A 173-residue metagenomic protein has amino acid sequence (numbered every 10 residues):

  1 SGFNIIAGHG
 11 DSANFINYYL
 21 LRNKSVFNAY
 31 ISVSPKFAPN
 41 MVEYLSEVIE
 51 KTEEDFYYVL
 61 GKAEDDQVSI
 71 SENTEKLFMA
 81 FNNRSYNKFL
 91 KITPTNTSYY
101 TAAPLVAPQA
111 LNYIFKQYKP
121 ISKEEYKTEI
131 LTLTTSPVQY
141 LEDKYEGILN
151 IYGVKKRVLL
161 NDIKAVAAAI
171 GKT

Functional and structural regions predicted by a protein language model:
S1-F3, K24, P35-F37: Short, proline-centered helix/strand-breaking motifs
G2-G10, Y30: Alpha/beta-hydrolase fold nucleophile elbow
G8-A13, A63: Glycine-centered flexibility sites
A13-K24, L111: Short glycine-enriched nucleophile-adjacent loop and the immediately C-terminal alpha-helix near the catalytic center
S32-F89, T93-S98, A102: The feature captures the conserved acid-bearing segment of alpha/beta-hydrolase catalytic domains
E75, N82-V138, E146: C-terminal catalytic histidine-bearing segment of alpha/beta-hydrolase fold enzymes
P120-T173: Amphipathic alpha-helical repeat scaffolds of TPR domains
